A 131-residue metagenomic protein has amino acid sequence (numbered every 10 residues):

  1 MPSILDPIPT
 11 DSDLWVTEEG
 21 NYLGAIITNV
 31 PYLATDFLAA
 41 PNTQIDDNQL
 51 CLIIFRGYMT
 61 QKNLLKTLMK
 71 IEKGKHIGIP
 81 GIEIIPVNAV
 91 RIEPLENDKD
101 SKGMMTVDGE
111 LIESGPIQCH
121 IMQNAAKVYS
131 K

Functional and structural regions predicted by a protein language model:
M1-K131: Long C-terminal subdomains/extensions of small-metabolite kinases
